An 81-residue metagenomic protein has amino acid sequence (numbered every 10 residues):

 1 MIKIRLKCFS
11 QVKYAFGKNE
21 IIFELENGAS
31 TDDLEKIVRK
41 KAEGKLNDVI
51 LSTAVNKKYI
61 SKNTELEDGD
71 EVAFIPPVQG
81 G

Functional and structural regions predicted by a protein language model:
M1-G80: Ubiquitin-like/PB1-type beta-grasp interaction modules and other compact soluble beta-rich domains
